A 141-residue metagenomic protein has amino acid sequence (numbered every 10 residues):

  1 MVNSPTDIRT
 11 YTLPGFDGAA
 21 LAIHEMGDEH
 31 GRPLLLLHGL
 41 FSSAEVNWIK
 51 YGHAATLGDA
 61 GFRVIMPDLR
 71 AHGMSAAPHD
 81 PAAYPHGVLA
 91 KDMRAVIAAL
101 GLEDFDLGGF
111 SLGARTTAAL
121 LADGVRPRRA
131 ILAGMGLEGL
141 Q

Functional and structural regions predicted by a protein language model:
D17-M26: A short loop-to-beta-strand scaffold at the N-terminal edge of the catalytic core in hydrolase folds
G31-G39: Short beta-strand element of the alpha/beta-hydrolase
F41, L69-G73, L137: Alpha/beta-hydrolase active-site loop signature
F41-A54: The serine-hydrolase catalytic nucleophile loop
L57-A76: Conserved alpha/beta-hydrolase
G87-D104: Conserved acidic catalytic loop of the alpha/beta-hydrolase fold
E103-L140: Conserved hydrolase catalytic core segment
